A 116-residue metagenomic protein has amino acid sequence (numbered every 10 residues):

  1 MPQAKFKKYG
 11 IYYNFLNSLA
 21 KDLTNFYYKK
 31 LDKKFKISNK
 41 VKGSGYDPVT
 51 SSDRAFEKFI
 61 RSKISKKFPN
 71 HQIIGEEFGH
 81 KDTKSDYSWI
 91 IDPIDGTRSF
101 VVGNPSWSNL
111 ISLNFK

Functional and structural regions predicted by a protein language model:
M1-I94: N-terminal subdomain of lithium-sensitive/metallo-dependent phosphomonoesterases centered on the IMPase/IPPase/PAP
T83-K116: DPxDG-like acidic metal-binding loop motif
